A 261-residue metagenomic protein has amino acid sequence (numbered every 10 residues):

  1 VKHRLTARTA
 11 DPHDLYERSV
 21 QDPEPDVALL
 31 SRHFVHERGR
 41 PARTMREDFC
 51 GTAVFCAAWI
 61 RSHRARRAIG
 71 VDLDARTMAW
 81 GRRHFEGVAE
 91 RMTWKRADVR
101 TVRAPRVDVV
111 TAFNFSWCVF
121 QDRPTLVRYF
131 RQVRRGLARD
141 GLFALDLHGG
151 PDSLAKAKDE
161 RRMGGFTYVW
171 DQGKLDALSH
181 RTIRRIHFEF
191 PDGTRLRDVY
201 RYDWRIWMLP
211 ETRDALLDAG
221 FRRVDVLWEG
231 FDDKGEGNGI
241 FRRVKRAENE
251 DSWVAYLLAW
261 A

Functional and structural regions predicted by a protein language model:
V1-R43: Conserved class I S-adenosyl-L-methionine
P41-G51: Conserved class I S-adenosyl-L-methionine
T52-A65: Conserved SAM-binding loop of SAM-dependent methyltransferases across substrates and taxa, primarily the Class I
D74-R76: Conserved SAM/SAH-binding beta-strand->alpha-helix loop
G81-R82: Conserved SAM-binding loop
G87-V99: Conserved SAM-binding strand-loop segment of SAM-dependent methyltransferases
V127-R139: A short glycine-rich, Lys/Arg-flanked "PGG" loop and its adjoining helix->strand segment in the class I
A144-A215: SAM-dependent methyltransferase
